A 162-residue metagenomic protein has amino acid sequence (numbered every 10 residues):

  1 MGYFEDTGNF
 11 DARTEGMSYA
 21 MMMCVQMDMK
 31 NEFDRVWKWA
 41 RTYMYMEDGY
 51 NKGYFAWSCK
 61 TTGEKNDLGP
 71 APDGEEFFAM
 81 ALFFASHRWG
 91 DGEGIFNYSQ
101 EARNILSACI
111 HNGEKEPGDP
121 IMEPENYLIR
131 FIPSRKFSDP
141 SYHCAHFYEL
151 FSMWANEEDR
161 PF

Functional and structural regions predicted by a protein language model:
M1-E75, A81, R88-D91: N-terminal carbohydrate-binding/catalytic regions of secreted carbohydrate-active enzymes
F10-T14, G49-K52, D67-D73, F96-F162: Extended ligand-binding clefts on enzyme/binding-domain cores
C24-D28, M44, L82-W89, L106-G113 (+1 more regions): Sec/Tat-exported extracytoplasmic proteins
E76-L106: Internal, well-ordered domain-core segments that constitute the primary functional module of diverse proteins
